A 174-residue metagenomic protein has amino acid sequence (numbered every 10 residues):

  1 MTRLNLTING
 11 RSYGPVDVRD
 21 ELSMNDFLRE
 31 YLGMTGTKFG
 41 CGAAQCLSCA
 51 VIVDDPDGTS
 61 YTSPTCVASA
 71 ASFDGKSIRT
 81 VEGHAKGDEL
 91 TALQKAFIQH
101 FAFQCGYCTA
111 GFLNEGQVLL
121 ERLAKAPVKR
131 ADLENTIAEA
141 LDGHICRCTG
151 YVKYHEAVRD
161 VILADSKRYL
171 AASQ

Functional and structural regions predicted by a protein language model:
M1-Q174: Signature of N-terminal electron-transfer/Fe-S-associated modules in redox systems
